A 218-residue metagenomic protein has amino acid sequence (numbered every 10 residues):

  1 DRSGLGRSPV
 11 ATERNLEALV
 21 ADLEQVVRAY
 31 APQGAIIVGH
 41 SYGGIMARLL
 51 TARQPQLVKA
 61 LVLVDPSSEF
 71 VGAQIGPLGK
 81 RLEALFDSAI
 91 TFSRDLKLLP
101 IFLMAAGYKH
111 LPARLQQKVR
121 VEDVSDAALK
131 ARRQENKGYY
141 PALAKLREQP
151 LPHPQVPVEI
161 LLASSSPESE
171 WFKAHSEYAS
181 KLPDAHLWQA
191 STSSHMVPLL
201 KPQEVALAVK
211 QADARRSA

Functional and structural regions predicted by a protein language model:
D1-L5, S67, S193-S194: Short beta-to-alpha linker loops that shape the active-site pocket of alpha/beta-hydrolase fold enzymes
R2-V38, Y42: Active-site loop/oxyanion-hole signature of alpha/beta-hydrolase fold enzymes
L16-V20, E24, R133, P202-K210: Short, amphipathic alpha-helical "lid/cap" segments that border enzyme active or binding sites
P32-I75: Conserved hydrolase catalytic core segment
V62-D95: Flexible "cap/lid" loop of the alpha/beta hydrolase fold
R114-Q189: Conserved serine/cysteine hydrolase catalytic core
P183-A218: Catalytic active-site module of serine/aspartate enzymes centered on a nucleophile-bearing elbow/loop
